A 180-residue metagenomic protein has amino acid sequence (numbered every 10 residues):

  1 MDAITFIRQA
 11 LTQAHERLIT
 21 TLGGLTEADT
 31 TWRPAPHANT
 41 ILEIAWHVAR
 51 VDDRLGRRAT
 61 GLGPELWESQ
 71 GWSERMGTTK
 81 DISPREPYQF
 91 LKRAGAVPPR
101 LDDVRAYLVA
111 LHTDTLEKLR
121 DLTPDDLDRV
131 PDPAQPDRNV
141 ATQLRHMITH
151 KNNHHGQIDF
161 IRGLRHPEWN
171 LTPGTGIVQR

Functional and structural regions predicted by a protein language model:
M1-T5: N-terminal export signals and maturation junctions of secreted/periplasmic proteins
R8-T12, E16-I19, D29-E86, V130-R180: Short, contiguous alpha-helical
L11, H15, L22, L108 (+1 more regions): Hydrophobic alpha-helical core bundles mediating ligand binding, dimerization, or RNAP-core interactions
G23-T26, R120-T123, R162: A structural signal for long alpha-helical coiled-coils and helix-turn connectors that form the cytosolic signaling
G24, H47-R50, A110, D121: Residues within well-ordered alpha-helical secondary structure of globular protein domains
T78-D128, Q143-M147: Acidic/histidine-rich alpha-helical segments that form the ligand environment of transition-metal centers
